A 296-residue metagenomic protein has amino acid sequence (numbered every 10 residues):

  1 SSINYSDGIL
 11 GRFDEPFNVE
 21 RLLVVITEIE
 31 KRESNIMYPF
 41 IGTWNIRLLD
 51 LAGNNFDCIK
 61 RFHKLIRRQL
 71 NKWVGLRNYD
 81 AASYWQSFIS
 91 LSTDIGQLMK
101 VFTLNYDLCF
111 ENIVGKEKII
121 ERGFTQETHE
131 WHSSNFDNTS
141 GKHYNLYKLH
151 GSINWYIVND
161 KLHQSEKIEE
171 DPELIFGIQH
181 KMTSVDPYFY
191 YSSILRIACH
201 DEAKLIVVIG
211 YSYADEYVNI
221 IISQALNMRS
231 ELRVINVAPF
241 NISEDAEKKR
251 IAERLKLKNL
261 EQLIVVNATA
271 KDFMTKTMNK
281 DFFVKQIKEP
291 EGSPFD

Functional and structural regions predicted by a protein language model:
S1-M99, L104-F110: Gly/serine-rich nucleotide phosphate-binding loop at the start of the catalytic core of nucleotide/ADP-ribose-handling
S1-Y5, T139-G141, S193-D296: SIR2/sirtuin-family catalytic core signature
I41-W44, L149-S152, P239: Short loop/turn segments at strand-loop or loop-helix junctions that form parts of catalytic or ligand-binding pockets
G53-D80, N112-I113, E117-I197: Active-site gating loop/helix substructures
W85-S90, W131-S134, N219-I220: Short alpha-helical segments and helix-capping/turn motifs at coil-helix boundaries
K100-N105, G123, N145-H150, V208 (+1 more regions): A structural signal for short, well-ordered beta-strand segments and their strand-loop junctions that often border
Y106-C109, S152-N154, S212-A214, N241-I242: Short, solvent-exposed loop/turn segments at secondary-structure junctions
C109-V114, V218, I222: Hydrophobic packing residues within well-ordered alpha-helices of enzyme cores
